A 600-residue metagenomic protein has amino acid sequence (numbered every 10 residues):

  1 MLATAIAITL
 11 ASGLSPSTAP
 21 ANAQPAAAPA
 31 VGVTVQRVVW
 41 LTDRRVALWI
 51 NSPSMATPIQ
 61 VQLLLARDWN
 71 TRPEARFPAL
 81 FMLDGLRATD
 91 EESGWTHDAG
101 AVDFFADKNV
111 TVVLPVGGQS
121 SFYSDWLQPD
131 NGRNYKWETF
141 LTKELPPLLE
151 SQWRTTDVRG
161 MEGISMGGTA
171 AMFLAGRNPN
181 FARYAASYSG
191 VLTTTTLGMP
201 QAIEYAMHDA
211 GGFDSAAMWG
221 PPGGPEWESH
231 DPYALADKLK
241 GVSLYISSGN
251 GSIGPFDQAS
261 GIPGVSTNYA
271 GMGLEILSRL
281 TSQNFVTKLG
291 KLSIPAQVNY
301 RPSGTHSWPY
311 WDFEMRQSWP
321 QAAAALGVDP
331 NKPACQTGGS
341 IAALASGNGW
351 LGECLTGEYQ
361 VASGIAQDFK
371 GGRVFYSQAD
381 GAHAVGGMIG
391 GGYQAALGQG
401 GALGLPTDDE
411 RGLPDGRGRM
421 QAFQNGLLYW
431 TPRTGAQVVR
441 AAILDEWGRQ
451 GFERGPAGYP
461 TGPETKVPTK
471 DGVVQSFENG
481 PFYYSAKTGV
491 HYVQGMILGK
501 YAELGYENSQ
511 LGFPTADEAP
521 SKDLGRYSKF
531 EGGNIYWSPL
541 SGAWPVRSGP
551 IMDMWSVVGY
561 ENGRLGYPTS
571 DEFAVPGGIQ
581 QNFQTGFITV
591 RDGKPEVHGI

Functional and structural regions predicted by a protein language model:
L2-T4, P20-K332: Non-catalytic cap/lid and distal C-terminal segments of serine-dependent acyl enzymes
A11-P20: C-terminal segment of classical bacterial N-terminal signal peptides
L14, V39-L41, S52-S54, D103 (+6 more regions): Sterically constrained small-residue positions within well-ordered secondary structures of folded domains
N331-I600: Extended, compositionally biased repeat/scaffold regions that form elongated interaction surfaces
